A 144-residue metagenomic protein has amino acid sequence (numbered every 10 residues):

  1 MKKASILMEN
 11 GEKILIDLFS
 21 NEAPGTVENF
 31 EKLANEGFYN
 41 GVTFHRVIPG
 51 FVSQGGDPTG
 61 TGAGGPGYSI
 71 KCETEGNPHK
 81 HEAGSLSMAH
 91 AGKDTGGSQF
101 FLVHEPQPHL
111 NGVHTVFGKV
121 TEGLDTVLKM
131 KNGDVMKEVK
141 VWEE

Functional and structural regions predicted by a protein language model:
M1-E144: Cyclophilin-like peptidyl-prolyl cis-trans isomerases
